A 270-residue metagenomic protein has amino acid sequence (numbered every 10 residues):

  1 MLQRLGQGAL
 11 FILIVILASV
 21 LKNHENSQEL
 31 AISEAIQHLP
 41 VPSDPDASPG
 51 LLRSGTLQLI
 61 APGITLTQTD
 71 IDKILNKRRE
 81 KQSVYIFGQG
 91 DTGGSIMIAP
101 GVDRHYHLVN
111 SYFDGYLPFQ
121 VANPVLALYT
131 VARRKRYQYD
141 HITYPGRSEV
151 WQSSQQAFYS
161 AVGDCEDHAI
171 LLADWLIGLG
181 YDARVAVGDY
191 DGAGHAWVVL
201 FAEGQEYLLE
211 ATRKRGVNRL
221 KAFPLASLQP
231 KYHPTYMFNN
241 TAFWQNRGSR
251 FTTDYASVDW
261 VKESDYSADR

Functional and structural regions predicted by a protein language model:
L2-R270: A structural boundary/capping signal
